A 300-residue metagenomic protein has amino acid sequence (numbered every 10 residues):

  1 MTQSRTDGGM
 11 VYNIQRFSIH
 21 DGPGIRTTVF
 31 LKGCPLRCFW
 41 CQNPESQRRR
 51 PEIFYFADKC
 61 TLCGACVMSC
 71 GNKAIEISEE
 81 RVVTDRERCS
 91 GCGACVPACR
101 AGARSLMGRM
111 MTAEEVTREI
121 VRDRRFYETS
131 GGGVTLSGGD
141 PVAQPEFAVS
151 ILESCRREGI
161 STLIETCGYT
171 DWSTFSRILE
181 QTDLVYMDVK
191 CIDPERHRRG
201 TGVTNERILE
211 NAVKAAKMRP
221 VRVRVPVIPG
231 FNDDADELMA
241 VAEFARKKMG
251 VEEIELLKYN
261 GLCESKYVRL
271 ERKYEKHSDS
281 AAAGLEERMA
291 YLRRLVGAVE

Functional and structural regions predicted by a protein language model:
M1-P23, A216, P229-E300: Auxiliary Fe-S-binding modules of radical SAM enzymes
V11-A65, V82-G91: N-terminal pre-triad scaffold of radical SAM enzymes
C38, C60, C66, C70 (+6 more regions): Hydrophobic packing within well-folded, soluble alpha/beta domains
F39-S46, A65-V83, A94-M110: Iron-sulfur cluster-binding cysteine motifs and their immediate structural context in ferredoxin-like electron-transfer
Y55-T61, G108-D123: Extended, non-globular alpha-helical segments
K73, G102, S154-E158, L295: Conserved dinucleotide-binding and phosphotransfer motif residues
E114-R269: Conserved AdoMet/S-adenosylmethionine-binding subsite of the radical SAM
